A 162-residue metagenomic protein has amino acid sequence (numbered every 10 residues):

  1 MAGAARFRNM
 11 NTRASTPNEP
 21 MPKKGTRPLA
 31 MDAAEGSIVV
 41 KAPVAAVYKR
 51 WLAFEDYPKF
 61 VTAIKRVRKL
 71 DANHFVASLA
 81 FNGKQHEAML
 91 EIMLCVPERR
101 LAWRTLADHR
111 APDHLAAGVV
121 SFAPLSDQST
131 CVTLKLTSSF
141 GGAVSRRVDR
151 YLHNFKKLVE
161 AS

Functional and structural regions predicted by a protein language model:
A2-H74, N154, L158: Hydrophobic ligand-binding cavity/cleft-lining segments
P28, H86-L94, A102-A161: Beta-strand/loop substructures that line and gate deep hydrophobic ligand-binding cavities in soluble
A34, A63, F75, A88-M89 (+2 more regions): Residue-level marker for the onset of beta-strands and adjacent loop->beta junctions in well-ordered domains
V40-A42, L79, L136-S138: Short beta-strand-to-loop capping motifs
Y57, V67, N82-K84, R110-H114: Short glycine/serine/proline-enriched coil/turn segments at secondary-structure junctions
K65, S78, L106-D108: Short, solvent-exposed loop/turn elements at beta->coil junctions and helix N-caps that rim active or binding pockets
N73-F81: Ser/Thr-rich, low-complexity intrinsically disordered terminal regions
